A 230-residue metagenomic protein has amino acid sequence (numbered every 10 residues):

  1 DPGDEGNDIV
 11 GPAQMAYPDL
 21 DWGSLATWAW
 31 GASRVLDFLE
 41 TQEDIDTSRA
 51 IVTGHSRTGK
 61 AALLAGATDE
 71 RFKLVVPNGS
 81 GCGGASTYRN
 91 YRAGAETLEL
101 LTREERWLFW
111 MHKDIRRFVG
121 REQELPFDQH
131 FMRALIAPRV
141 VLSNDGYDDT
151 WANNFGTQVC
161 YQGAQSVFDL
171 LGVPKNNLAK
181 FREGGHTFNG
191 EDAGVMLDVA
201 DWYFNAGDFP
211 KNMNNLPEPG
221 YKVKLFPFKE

Functional and structural regions predicted by a protein language model:
D1, H55, N78-G81, D145-Y147 (+1 more regions): Active-site-proximal beta-strand/loop segments in catalytic clefts of secreted hydrolases
D1-T41, G81-N90: Cap/lid segment of the alpha/beta-hydrolase catalytic domain
Q14-W28, S33, L100-M111, D169-N177: Short, basic, helix/turn surface patches
D19-T27, V52-T53, L63, V119-F127 (+2 more regions): Alpha-helix capping and helix-loop boundary segments enriched in small/acidic/polar residues
W28-L36, Q129-A134, V167: Structured alpha-helical segments in the cores of large, soluble enzyme domains
R34-A95: Primarily recognizes the serine-hydrolase "nucleophile elbow" in alpha/beta-hydrolase and SGNH/GDSL folds
E43, E70, H112, F131 (+1 more regions): Alpha/beta-hydrolase-fold serine-hydrolase catalytic core, especially in secreted/extracellular enzymes
P77-M132, N153-Y161, V167-V173: Mobile cap/lid helix-loop segments that gate and shape the active-site cleft of serine hydrolases
